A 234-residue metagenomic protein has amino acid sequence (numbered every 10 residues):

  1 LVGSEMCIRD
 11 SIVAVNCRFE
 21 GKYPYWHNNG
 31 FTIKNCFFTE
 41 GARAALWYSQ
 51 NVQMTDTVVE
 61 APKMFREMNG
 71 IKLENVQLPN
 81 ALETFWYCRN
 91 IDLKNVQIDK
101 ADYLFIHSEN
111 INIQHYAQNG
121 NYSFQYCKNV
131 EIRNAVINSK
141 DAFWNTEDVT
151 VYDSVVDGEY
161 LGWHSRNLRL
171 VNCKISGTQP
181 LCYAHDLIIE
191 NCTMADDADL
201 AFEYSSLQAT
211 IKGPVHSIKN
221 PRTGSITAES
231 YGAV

Functional and structural regions predicted by a protein language model:
L1-I8: Short, small-residue-biased leader/transition segments that mark boundaries at the very start of proteins
I12-V15, F31-N35, V52-T55, I71-E74 (+7 more regions): All-beta strand scaffolds that present successive hydrophobic residues in beta-strands
N16, E20-G21, E40, A45 (+15 more regions): Residues in short coils/turns that link rungs of repeat/solenoid architectures in beta-rich domains
S49, M68, C88, S108 (+4 more regions): A structural signal for leucine-rich repeat
D186-V234: Intrinsically disordered, low-complexity terminal regions
